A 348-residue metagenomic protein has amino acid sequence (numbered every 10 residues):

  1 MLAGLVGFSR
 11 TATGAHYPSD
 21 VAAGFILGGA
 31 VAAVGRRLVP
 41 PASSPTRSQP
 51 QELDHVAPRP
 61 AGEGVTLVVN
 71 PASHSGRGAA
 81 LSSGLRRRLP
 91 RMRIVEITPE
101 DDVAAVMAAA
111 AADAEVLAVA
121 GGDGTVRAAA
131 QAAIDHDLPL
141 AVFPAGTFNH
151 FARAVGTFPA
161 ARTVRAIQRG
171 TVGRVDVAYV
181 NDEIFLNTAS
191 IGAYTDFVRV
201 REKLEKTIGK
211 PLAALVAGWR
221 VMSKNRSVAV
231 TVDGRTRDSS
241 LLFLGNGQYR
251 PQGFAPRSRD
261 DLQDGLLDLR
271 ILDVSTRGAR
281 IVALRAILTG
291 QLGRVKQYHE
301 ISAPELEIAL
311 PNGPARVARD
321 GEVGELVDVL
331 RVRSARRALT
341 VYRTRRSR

Functional and structural regions predicted by a protein language model:
M1-D54: Membrane-embedded catalytic cores of phosphoryl/pyrophosphoryl-handling enzymes
V31, G35-A120, R127, R348: ATP/NTP phosphate-donor binding region
E52-L53, A214-G218, N225-T231, P251-R257 (+2 more regions): Glycine-rich, charged/polar anion/phosphate-binding loops that engage phosphate groups from diverse ligands
G78, I97, I134-S240, N246: Catalytic core of DAGKc-family lipid kinases
A114-E115, V172, A303: Short, high-confidence coil segments that cap the C-terminus of an alpha-helix and link into the following beta-strand
E183-A189, T195-D196, R237-G245, R250-Q252 (+4 more regions): Short hydrophobic-aromatic micro-motifs
G234-T236, I271-R348: ATP/nucleoside-binding phosphotransfer catalytic cores, i.e., glycine-rich phosphate-binding loops
S240-L292: Internal helical hairpin/lid segments
